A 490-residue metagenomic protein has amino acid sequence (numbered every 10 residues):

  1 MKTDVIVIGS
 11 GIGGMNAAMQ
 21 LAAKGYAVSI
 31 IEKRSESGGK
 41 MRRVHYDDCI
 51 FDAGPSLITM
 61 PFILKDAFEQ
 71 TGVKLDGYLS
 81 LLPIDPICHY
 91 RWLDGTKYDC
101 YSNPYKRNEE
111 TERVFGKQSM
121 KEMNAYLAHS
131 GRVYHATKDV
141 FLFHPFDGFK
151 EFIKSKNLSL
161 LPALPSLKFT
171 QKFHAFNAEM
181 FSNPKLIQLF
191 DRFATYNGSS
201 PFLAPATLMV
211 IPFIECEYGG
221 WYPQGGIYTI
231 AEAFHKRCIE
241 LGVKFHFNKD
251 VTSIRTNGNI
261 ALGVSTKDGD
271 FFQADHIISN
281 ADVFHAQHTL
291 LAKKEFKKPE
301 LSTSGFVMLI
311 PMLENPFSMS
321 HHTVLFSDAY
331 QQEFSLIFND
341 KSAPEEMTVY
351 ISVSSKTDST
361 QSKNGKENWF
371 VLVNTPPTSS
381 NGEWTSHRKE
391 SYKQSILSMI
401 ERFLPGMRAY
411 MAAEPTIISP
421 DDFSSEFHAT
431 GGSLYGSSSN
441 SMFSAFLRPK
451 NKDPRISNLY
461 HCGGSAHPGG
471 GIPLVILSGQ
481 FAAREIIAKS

Functional and structural regions predicted by a protein language model:
K2-K138: N-terminal glycine-rich phosphate/pyrophosphate-binding loop and immediately adjacent elements
P55, G464-I486: A conserved FAD-binding loop/helix module that cradles the flavin
L93-A204: Rossmann-like flavin
L164-F173, C216-K236, W384-Y392: Short beta-strand to alpha-helix junction loop
N183-N197, E346-Y350, G406-P468: A glycine-rich dinucleotide-binding beta-alpha-beta segment and adjacent secondary-structure elements that constitute
V210-A261: Helical element adjacent to the flavin cofactor pocket in flavoenzyme catalytic cores
Y222, T252-K363: Mid-domain catalytic core of redox enzymes that form a hydrophobic substrate pocket/lid adjacent to a catalytic redox
E314-D421: C-terminal segments that line or cap access tunnels to active or ligand-binding sites in enzymes and enzyme-associated
